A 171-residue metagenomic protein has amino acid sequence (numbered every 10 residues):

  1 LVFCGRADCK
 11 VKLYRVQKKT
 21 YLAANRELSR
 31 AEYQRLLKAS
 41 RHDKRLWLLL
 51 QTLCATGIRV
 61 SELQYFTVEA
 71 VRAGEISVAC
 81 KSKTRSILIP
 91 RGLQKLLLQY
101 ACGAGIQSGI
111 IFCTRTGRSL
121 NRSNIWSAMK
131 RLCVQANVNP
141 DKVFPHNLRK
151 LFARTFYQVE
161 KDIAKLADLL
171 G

Functional and structural regions predicted by a protein language model:
L1-D8, G57, I89: Non-catalytic DNA-binding core/recognition domains of DNA-processing enzymes
F3-R35, C80-S82, R115-R118: Flexible interdomain linker/hinge and immediately adjacent N-terminus of the catalytic tyrosine-recombinase domain
L22, R26-V60: Basic, Lys/Arg- and aromatic-enriched nucleic-acid-binding interface segment
Y33, R45-W47, R122, W126 (+1 more regions): Short, leucine-enriched amphipathic alpha-helices that occur as contiguous helical runs
Q51, A55, R149-G171: C-terminal catalytic core of tyrosine-transesterase DNA break-rejoin enzymes
T56, S61, Y65-L96: Conserved tyrosine-mediated DNA breakage-rejoining catalytic core shared by Y-recombinases
K81-Q99, S108-K130: C-terminal catalytic core of Y-nucleophile DNA break-rejoin enzymes
